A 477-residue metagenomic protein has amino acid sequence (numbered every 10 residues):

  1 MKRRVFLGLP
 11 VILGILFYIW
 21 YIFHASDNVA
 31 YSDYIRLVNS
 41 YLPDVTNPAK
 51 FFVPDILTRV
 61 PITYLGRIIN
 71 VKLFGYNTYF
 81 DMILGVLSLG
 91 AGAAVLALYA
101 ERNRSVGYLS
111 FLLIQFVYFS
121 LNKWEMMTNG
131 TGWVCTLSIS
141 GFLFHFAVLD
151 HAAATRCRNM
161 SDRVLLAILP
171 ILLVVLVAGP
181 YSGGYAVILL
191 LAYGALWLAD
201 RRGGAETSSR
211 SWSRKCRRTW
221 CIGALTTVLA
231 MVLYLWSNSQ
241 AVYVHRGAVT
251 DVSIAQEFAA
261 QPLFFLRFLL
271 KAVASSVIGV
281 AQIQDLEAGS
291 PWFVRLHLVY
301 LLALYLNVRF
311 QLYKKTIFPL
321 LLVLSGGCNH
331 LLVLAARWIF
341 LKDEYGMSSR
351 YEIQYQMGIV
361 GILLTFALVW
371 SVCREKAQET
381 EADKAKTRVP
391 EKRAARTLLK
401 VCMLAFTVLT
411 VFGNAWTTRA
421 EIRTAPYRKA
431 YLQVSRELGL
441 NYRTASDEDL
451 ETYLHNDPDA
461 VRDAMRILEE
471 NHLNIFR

Functional and structural regions predicted by a protein language model:
K2-R67, V71-S110, S161-D162, L191-G223 (+4 more regions): Intrinsically disordered, polar/acidic, low-complexity terminal segments
G14, F111-Y118, I222-V232, Y313-I339: Transmembrane alpha-helix segments characteristic of polytopic inner-membrane glycan-assembly/cell-envelope
N28, F80-L84, K123-V134, M347-Y351: Membrane-embedded glycan-lipid processing machinery
A100-L121, I139-S140: Transmembrane-helix signature of polytopic, membrane-embedded enzymes that assemble or transfer cell-envelope glycans
L113, V134-C157, L190, G358-G361: Specific aromatic-rich, kink-prone transmembrane helix
M127, V134-S138, D343-L368: Hydrophobic/aromatic-rich transmembrane helices and adjacent perimembrane loops
M160-Y193: Membrane-interface alpha helices of multi-pass inner-membrane proteins
